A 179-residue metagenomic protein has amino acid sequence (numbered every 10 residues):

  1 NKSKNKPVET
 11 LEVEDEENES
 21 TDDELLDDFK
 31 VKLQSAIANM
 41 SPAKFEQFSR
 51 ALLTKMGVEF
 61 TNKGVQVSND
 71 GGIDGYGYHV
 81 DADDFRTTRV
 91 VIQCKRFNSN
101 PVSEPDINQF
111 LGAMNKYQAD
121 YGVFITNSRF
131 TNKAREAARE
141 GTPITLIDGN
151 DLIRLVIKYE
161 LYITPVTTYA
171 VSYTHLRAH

Functional and structural regions predicted by a protein language model:
N1-R177: Mixed-charge (Asp/Glu-Lys/Arg
